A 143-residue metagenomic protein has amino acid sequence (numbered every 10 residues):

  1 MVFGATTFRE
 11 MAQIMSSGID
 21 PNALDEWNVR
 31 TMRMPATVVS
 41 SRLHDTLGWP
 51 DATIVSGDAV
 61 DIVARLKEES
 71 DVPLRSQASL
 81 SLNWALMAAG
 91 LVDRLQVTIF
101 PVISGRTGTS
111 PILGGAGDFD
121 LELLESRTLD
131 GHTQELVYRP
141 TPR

Functional and structural regions predicted by a protein language model:
M1-R143: Enzymes that bind and transform nitrogen-containing heteroaromatic metabolites
